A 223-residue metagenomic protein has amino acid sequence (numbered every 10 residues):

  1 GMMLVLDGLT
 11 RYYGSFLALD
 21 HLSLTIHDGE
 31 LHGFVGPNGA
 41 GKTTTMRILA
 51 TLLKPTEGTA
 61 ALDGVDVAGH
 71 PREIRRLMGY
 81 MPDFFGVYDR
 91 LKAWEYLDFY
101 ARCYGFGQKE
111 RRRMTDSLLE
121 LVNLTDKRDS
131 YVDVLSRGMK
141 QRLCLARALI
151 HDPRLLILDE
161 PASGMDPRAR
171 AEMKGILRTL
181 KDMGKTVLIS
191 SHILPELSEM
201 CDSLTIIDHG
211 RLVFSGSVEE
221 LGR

Functional and structural regions predicted by a protein language model:
G58-G69, E73-I74: Conserved ABC transporter NBD signature motif
D98, R102, K109-K127: Conserved ABC ATPase "signature" region
Y131-L135: Conserved ABC ATPase signature
D152: Conserved catalytic motifs of ABC-family nucleotide-binding domains
L156-D159: Catalytic Walker B motif of ABC-type/P-loop ATPase nucleotide-binding domains
